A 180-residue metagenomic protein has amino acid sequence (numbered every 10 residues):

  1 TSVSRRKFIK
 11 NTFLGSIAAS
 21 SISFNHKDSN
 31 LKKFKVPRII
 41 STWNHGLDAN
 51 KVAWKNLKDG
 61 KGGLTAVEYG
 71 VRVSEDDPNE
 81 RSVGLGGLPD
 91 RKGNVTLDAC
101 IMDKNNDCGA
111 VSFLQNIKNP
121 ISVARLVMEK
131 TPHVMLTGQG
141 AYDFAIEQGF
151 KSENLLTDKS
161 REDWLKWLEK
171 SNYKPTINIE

Functional and structural regions predicted by a protein language model:
T1-I17: N-terminal secretory signal peptides and thylakoid transit peptides that target proteins across membranes
S2-S4, H26-K32: Sec-dependent signal peptide cleavage junction
F13, I17, N30-E180: Alpha/propeptide regions of enzymes that mature by internal proteolysis
I17-S23: Hydrophobic h-region of N-terminal signal peptides that target proteins for export in Gram-negative bacteria
